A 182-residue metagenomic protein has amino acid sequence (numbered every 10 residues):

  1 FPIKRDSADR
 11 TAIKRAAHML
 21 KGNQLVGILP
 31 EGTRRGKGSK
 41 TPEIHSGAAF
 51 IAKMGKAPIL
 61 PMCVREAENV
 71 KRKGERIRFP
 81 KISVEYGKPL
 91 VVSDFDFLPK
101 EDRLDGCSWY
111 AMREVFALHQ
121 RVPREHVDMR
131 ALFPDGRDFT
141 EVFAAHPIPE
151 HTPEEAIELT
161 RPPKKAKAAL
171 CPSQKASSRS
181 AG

Functional and structural regions predicted by a protein language model:
F1-K4: Short acidic-hydrophobic, aromatic-tinged amphipathic segments that line or gate anion-handling sites
R10-G182: Non-catalytic C-terminal accessory region of glycerolipid acyltransferases and related lyso-lipid remodeling enzymes
